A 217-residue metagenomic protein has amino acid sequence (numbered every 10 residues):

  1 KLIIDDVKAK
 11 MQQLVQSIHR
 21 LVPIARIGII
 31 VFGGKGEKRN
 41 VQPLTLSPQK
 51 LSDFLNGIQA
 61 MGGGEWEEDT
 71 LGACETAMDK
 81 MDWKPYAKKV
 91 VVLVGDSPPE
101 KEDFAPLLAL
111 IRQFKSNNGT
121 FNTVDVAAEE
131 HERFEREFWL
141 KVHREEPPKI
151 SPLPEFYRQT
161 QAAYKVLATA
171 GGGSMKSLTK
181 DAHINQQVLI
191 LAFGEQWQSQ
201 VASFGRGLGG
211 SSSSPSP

Functional and structural regions predicted by a protein language model:
K1-I3, E37-Q42, G57-G64, G95-K101 (+5 more regions): Second-shell loop/turn segments in exported
K1-L44, A73-A77, V90-V94: Von Willebrand factor
Q12, Q16-P23, N56, A60 (+4 more regions): Sec-exported extracytoplasmic/periplasmic mature domains
V22-I27, Q49-D53, K84-V91, K115-N122 (+2 more regions): Loop/turn elements at helix/coil->beta-strand transitions in domains of secreted/extracellular proteins
I30-K35, L93-P98, V124-E129, L178-D181: Active-site-proximal beta-strand/loop segments in catalytic clefts of secreted hydrolases
E37, P43-V90, P98-E102, A127 (+2 more regions): Von Willebrand factor
S97-A170: VWA/integrin I-like adhesion module and closely mimicked acidic/polar interface patches used
P106, K149-I150, Y157-T160, K165-P217: C-terminal "exit" segments of structured domains
